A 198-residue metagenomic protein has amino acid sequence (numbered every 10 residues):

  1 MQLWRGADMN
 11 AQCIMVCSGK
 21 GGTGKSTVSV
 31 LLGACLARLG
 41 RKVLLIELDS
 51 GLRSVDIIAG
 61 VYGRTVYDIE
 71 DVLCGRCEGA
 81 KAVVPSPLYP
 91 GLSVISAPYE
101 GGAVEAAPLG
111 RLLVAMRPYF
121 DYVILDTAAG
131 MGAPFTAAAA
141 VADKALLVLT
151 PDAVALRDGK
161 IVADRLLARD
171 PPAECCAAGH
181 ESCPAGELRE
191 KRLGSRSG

Functional and structural regions predicted by a protein language model:
M1-C13: Acidic-aromatic/histidine active-site loop/patch
N10-D49, M116: Walker A/P-loop phosphate-binding motif and the immediately C-terminal alpha-helix
N10-Q12, L39-K42, Y89-P90, Y119-F120 (+2 more regions): Short coil/turn connectors at secondary-structure junctions
I14, I46, S93-I95, L146 (+1 more regions): Hydrophobic/aromatic beta-strand patches that form the interior of the parallel beta-sheet core in alpha/beta enzyme
S18, E47, S96-Y99, T127 (+1 more regions): Flexible glycine-/small-residue-rich
G21, V72, I95, D126 (+1 more regions): Residue-level signature of catalytic and energy-coupling elements of molecular machines, predominantly ATP/GTP-dependent
L45-P118: P-loop/Walker-type NTP enzyme "switch/lid" segment
R117-P118, Y122-G198: Conserved catalytic-core segment of NTP-binding enzymes
